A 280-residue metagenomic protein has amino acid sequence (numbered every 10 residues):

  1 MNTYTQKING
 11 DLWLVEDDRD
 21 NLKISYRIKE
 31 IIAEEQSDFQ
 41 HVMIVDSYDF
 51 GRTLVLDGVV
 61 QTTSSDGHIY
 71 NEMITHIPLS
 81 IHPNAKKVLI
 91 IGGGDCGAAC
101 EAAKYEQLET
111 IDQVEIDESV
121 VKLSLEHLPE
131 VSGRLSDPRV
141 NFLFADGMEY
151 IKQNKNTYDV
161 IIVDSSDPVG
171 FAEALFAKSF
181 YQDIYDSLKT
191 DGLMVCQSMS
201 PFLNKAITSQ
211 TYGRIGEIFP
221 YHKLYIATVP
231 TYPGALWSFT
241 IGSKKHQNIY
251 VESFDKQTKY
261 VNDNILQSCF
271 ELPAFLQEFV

Functional and structural regions predicted by a protein language model:
N2-M43, G213, G234-V280: SAM/dcSAM-binding transferase cores
N2-W13, T62-L193, L203-Y212: The AdoMet/dcAdoMet-binding core of the Class I SAM-like
V42-R52: N-terminal glycine-rich anion-binding loops that anchor highly charged ligand groups
V55-L56: A general beta-strand register signal
Y181-Q182, I207-V229, T240: Conserved Class I S-adenosyl-L-methionine
M194-V195, K223: Structural detector of well-ordered beta-strand residues that form the stable sheet scaffold of enzyme domains
